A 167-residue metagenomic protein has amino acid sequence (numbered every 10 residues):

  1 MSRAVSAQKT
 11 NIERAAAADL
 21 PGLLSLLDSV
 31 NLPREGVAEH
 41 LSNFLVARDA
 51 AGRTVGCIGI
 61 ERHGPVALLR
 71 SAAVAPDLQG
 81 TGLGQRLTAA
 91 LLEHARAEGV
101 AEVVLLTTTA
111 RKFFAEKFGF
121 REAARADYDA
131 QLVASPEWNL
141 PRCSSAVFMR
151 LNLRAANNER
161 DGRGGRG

Functional and structural regions predicted by a protein language model:
R3, L20-V55: Active-site rim helix/loop that mediates acceptor-substrate recognition in acyltransferases
N11-L23: A short beta-loop-alpha structural element at the N-terminal edge of CoA-dependent acyl/N-acetyltransferase catalytic
V46, R53-E61, V66-A73: Conserved beta-strand in the GNAT
A72-Q79, T109: A short, internal acetyl-CoA/4′-phosphopantetheine-binding micro-motif in the GNAT/acyltransferase core
G80-E93, L105: Conserved acetyl-CoA-binding loop-helix of GNAT-fold acetyltransferases
H94-T109, K117: Conserved GNAT acetyl-CoA-binding A-motif
L106, G119-F148: Conserved catalytic-core motifs of GNAT/GCN5-like acyltransferases
R160-G167: Short, low-complexity, charge-dense intrinsically disordered segments
